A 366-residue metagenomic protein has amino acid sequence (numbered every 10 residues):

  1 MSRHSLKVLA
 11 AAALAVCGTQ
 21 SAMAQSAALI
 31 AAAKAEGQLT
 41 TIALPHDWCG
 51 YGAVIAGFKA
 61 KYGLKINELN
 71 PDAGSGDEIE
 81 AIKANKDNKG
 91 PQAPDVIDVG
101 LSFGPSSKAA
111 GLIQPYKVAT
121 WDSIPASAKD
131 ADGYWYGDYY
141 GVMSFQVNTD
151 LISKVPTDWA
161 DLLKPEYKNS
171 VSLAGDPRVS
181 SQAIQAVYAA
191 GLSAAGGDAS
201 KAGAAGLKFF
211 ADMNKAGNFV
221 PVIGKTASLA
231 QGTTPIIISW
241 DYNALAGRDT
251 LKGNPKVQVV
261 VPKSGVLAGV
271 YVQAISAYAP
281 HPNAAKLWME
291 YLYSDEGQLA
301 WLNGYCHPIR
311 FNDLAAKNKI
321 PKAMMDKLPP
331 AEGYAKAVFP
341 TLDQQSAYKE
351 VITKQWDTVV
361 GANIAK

Functional and structural regions predicted by a protein language model:
M1-M23: Gram-negative bacterial Sec-dependent N-terminal signal peptides
M23-T40, K59-K61, K164-E166, K366: Immediate post-signal peptide segment of exported/extracytoplasmic ligand-binding proteins
A35-L39, K61-K65, N88-G90, N283-A284: Short, surface-exposed connector motifs at secondary-structure boundaries
I42-A56, N67-K83, G90-T233: Extracytoplasmic ligand-binding site segments that recognize negatively charged/polar headgroups
G104-S106, A230, P235-P255: A ligand-binding cleft/hinge motif common to bilobed small-molecule-binding domains
Y140-M143, L207-D212, K252-A279: Periplasmic-binding protein-like
A227, E332-K366: Conserved C-terminal helix/tail region of periplasmic/extracytoplasmic solute-binding proteins
L267, Y271, S276-A337: Mature extracytoplasmic/periplasmic domains
